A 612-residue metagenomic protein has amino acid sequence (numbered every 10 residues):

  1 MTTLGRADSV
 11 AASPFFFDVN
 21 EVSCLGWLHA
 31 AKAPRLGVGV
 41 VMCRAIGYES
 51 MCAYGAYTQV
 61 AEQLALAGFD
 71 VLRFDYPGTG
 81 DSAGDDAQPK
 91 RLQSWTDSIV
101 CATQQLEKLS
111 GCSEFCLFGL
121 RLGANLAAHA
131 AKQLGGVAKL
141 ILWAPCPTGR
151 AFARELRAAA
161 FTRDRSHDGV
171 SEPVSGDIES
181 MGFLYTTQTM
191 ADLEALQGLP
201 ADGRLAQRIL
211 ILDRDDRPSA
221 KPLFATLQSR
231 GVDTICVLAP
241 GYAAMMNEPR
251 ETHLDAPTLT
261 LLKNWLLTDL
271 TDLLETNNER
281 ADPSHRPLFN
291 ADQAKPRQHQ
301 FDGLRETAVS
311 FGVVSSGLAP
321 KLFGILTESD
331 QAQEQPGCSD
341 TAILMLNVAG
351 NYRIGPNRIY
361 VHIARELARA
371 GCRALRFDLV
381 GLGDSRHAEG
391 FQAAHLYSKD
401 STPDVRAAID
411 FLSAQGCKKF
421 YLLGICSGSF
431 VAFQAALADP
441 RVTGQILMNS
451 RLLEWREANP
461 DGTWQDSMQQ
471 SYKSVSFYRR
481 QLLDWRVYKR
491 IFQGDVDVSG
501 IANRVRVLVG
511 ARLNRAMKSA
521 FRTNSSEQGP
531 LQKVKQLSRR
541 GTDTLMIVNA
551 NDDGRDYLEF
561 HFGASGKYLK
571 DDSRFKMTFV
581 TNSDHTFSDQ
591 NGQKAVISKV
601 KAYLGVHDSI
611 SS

Functional and structural regions predicted by a protein language model:
M1-V38, T268-T341, D589: N-terminal cap/lid segment of alpha/beta-hydrolase-fold proteins
A31-D75, S329-D378, A388, F411: Short, surface-exposed "cap/lid" segments of acyl-processing enzymes
F74-K90, F377-A393: Glycine-rich "HGGG/HGxG" loop immediately N-terminal to the catalytic nucleophile of the alpha/beta-hydrolase
A87-L109, Q392-A414: Alpha/beta-hydrolase active-site loop
K90, L134-K263, R441-I597: The alpha/beta-hydrolase serine catalytic core
L109-R121, S413-C426: Alpha/beta-hydrolase fold nucleophile elbow
F118-A127, A144, L423-A432: Gly/Ala-rich beta-loop-alpha elbow adjacent to hydrolase catalytic centers
A244-F301, T581-S612: Catalytic active-site module of serine/aspartate enzymes centered on a nucleophile-bearing elbow/loop
